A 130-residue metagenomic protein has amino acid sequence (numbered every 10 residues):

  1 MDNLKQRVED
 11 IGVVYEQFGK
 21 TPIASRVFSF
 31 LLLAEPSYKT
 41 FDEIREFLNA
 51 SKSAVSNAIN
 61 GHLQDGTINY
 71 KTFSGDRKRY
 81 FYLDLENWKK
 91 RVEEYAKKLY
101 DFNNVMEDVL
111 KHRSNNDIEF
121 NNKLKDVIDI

Functional and structural regions predicted by a protein language model:
M1-R26: Short alpha-helical segments that sit at the start of domains
Q17, L32-S37: Short helix-capping/hinge SLiMs at alpha-helix to coil transitions
F18-I23, T40, F73-E94: Short, cationic-aromatic polyanion-contact patches
E43-E46: A short acidic, leucine-rich amphipathic alpha-helix
G66: Glycine-centered, phosphate/nucleic-acid-interacting loop/turn motifs that mediate DNA/RNA or nucleotide
K89-I130: Amphipathic alpha-helical dimerization/coiled-coil segments that flank or bridge DNA-binding/regulatory modules
